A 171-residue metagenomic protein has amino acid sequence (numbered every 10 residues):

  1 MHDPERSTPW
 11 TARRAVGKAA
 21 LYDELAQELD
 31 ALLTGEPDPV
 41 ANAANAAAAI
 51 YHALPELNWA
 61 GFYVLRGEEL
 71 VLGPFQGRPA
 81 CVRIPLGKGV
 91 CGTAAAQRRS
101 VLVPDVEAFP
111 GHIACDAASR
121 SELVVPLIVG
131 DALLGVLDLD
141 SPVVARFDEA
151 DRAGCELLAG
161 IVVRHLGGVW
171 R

Functional and structural regions predicted by a protein language model:
M1-P74, L157, I161-R171: Intrinsically disordered, low-complexity terminal regulatory regions
L57, L65-C115: Regulatory sensory and allosteric helical modules in signal-transduction proteins and certain transcription factors
W59, V124, V136: Short hydrophobic/aromatic beta-strand element in the GNAT-like acyltransferase core that lines or flanks the acyl-donor
R78, S141-P142: A short acidic/small-residue loop/turn micro-motif
S121-I128: A short, aliphatic-rich beta-strand micro-motif
I128-S141: Sensory-domain boundary capping and coupling elements
V144-A153: A short acidic/glycine-rich loop-to-helix N-cap element
